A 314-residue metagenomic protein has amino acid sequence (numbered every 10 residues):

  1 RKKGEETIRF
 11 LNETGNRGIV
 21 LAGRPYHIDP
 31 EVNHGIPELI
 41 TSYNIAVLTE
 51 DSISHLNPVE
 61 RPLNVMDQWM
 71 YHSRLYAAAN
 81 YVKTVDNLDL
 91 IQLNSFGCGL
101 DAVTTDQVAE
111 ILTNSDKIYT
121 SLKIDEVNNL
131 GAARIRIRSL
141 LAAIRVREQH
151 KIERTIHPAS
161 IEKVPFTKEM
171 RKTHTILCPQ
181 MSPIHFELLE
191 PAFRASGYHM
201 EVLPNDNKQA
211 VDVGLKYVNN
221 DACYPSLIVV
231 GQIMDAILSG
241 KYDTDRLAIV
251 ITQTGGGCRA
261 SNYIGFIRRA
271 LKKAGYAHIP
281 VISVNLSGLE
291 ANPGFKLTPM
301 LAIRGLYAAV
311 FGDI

Functional and structural regions predicted by a protein language model:
R1-I314: An N-terminal assembly and electron-transfer interface module characteristic of large anaerobic redox and radical
